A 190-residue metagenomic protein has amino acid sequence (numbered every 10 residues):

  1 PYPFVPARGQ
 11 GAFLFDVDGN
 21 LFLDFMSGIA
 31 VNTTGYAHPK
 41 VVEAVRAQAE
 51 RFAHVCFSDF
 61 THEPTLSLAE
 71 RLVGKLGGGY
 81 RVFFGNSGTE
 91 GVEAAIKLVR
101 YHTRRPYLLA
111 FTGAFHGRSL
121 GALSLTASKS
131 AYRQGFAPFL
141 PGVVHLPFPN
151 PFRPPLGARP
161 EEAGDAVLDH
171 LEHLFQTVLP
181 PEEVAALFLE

Functional and structural regions predicted by a protein language model:
P1-Q10, F60, T65, V167: Active-site-adjacent loop/helix segments that line or gate small-molecule/cofactor pockets in enzymes
Y2, G28-I29, V55-C56, A158 (+1 more regions): Short, contiguous strand/loop micro-motifs
P3-D24: Active-site and channel-lining beta-strand-loop segments that bind or position nucleotide-derived/phosphorylated
F15-D16, T34-Y36, S124-T126: Short beta-strand-to-turn element immediately C-terminal to the catalytic PLP-Schiff-base lysine in fold type I
V17, F111, L189-E190: Generic beta-strand/beta-sheet core signal
L21-L109: Glycine-rich loop-to-alpha-helix module at the N-terminal edge of alpha/beta enzyme cores
L23-M26, P147, A185-E190: Short beta-strands and strand-loop turn motifs
E70-A185: PLP-dependent aspartate aminotransferase-fold enzymes
